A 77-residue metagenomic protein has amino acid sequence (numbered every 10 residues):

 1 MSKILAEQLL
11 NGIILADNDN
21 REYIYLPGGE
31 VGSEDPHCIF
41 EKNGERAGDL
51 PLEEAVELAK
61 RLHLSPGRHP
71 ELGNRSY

Functional and structural regions predicted by a protein language model:
M1-D17: Negatively charged, low-complexity tracts enriched in Asp/Glu with abundant Ser/Thr
A6, G12, P27, L52-E53 (+1 more regions): Non-transmembrane, interaction-prone segments in cytosolic or luminal domains
A16-E57: Acidic, low-complexity, intrinsically disordered interaction modules
G44-Y77: Mixed-charge, Lys/Arg-enriched low-complexity segments
